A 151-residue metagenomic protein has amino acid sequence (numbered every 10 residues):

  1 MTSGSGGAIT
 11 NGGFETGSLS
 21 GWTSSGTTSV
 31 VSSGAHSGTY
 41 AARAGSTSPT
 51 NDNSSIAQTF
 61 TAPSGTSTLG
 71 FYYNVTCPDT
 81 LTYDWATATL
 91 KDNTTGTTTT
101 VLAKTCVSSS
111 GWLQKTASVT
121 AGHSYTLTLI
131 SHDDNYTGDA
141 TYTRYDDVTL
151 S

Functional and structural regions predicted by a protein language model:
G7-T47: Extracellular glycan-recognition surfaces and repeat-rich motifs
F14, S67-V75, Y125-D133, V148: Extracellular beta-strand-rich recognition modules
A42-S54, K104-S109, A140: Extracellular beta-rich ligand/substrate-recognition surface
S48-P63, S110-T116: Short beta-strands within extracellular/lumenal beta-sheet-rich domains
S48-T50, P63-T66, V75-Y83, N135-G138: Extended, low-complexity, turn-rich repeat/linker tracts enriched in Gly/Pro/Ser/Thr and Asp/Glu that occur
N51-N53, T61-Y72, G122-Y125: Extended extracellular/luminal ectodomain segments enriched in beta-structured repeat modules
N51-S54, Y83, D133-S151: Extracellular carbohydrate recognition
N93-G122: Extracellular carbohydrate recognition and processing domains and analogous Trp-centered ligand-binding platforms
